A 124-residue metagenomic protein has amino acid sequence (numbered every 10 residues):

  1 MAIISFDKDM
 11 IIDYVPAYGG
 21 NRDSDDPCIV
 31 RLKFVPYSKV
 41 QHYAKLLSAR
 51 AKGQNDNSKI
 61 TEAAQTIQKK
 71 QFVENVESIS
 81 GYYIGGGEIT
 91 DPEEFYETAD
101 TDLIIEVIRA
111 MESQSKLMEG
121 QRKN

Functional and structural regions predicted by a protein language model:
M1-I12: Short, intrinsically disordered N-terminal pre-domain segments
D7, V15, K33-V35: A structural detector for beta-sheet-dominated domains
I12-D25: Short, low-complexity, intrinsically disordered N-terminal segments
R22-N124: Short, surface-exposed, charged amphipathic helix/loop patches that serve as local interaction elements
